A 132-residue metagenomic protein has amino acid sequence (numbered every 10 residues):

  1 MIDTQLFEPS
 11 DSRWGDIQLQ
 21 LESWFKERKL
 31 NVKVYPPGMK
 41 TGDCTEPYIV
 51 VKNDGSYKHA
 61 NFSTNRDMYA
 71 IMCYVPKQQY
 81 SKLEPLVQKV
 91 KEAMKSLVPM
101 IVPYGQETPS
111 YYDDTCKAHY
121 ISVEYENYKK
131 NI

Functional and structural regions predicted by a protein language model:
M1-N61, S81, P85-Q88, L97: Small/polar-rich, solvent-exposed N-terminal microdomains that initiate assembly or binding
P9, W14, A70-M72, E84-E92 (+1 more regions): Low-complexity, flexible helical/coil segments
Y35-P36, E46, V75, V102 (+1 more regions): Hydrophobic alpha-helix-in-membranes signature
D43-Y48, N65, D114-Y120: A short, glycine/Asx- and small/polar-enriched loop/turn that sits immediately N-terminal to a beta-strand
K58, Q78-Y80, K130-I132: Generic "edge-of-domain/loop-turn" microfeature
S63-Q78, A118-K129: Oligomerization/assembly interface segments of phage tail-like spikes and tubes
R66, Q79-L86, I101-G105: Short C-terminal domain-edge/linker segments immediately following a structured domain
Q88-I132: Acidic-leaning, charged glycine-interspersed low-complexity segments
